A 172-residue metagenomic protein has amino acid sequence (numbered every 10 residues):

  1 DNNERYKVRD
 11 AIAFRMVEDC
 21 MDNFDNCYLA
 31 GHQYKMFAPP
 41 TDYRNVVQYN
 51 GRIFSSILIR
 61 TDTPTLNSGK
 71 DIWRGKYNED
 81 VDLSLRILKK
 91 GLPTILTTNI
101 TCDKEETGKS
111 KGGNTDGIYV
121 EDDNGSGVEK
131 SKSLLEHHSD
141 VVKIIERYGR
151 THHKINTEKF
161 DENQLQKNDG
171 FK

Functional and structural regions predicted by a protein language model:
N2-D82, K89: Conserved catalytic core of nucleotide-sugar-dependent glycosyltransferases
G75-K172: C-terminal catalytic/acceptor-binding lobe
